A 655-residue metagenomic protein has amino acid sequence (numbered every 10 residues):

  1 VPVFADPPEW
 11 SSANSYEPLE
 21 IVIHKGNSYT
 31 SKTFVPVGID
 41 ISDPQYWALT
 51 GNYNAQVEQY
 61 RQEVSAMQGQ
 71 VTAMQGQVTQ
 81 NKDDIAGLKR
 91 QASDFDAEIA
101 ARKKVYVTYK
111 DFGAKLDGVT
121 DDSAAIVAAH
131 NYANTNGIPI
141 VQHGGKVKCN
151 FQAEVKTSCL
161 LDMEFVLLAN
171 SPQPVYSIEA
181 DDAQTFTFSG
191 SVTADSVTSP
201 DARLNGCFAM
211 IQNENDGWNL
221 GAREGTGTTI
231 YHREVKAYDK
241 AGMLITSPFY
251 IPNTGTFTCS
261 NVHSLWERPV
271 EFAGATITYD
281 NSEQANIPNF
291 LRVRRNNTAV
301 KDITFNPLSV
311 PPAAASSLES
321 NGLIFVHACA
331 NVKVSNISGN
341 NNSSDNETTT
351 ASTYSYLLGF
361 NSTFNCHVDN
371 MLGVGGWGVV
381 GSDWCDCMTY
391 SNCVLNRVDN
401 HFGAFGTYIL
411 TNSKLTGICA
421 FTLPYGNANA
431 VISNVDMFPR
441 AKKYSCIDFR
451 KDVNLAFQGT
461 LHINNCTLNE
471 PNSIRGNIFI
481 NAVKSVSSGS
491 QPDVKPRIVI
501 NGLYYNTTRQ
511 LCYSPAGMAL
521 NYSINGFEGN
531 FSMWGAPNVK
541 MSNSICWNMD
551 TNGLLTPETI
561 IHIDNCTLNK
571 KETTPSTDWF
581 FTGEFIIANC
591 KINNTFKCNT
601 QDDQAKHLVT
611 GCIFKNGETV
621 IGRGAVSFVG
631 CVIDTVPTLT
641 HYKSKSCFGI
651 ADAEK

Functional and structural regions predicted by a protein language model:
V1-G76, K82-D83: Tryptophan-rich substrate-binding surfaces of secreted polymer-degrading and adhesive proteins
I21-P36, S196-N253: Ser/Thr/Gly-rich low-complexity blocks that favor extended beta-strand/coil architectures
V35-Q56, G227-Q284: Small/polar beta-strand repeat architecture
I39-P44, G113-A129, Q284-L291: Short, polar loop/linker segments at the starts of domains and inter-domain junctions
A97, Y109-H143, T193-R203: Acidic Gly/Asp/Thr-rich repetitive segments characteristic of extracellular carbohydrate-active and adhesion proteins
S123, V127-Q184, V192, N213-H232 (+3 more regions): N-terminal extracellular ligand-recognition/capping segment immediately after the signal peptide
A153, L167-D182, Y279-N286, F290 (+7 more regions): Extracellular beta-rich repeat passengers
L161, T185-D216, L265-N281, R292-L308 (+2 more regions): Parallel beta-helix/beta-solenoid
